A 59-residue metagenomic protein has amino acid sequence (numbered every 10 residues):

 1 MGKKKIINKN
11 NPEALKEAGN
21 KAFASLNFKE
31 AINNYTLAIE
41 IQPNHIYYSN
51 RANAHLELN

Functional and structural regions predicted by a protein language model:
M1-N59: Alpha-helical tetratricopeptide repeat
